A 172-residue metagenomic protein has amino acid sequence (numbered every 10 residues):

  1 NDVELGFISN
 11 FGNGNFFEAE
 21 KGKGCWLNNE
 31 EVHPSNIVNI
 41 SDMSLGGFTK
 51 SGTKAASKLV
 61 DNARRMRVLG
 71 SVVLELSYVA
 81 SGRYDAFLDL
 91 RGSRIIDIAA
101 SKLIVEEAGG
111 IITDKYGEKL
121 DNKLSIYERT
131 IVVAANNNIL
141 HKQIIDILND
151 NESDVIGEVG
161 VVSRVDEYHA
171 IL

Functional and structural regions predicted by a protein language model:
N1-N28: DPxDG-like acidic metal-binding loop motif
P34-L172: An extended, acidic
